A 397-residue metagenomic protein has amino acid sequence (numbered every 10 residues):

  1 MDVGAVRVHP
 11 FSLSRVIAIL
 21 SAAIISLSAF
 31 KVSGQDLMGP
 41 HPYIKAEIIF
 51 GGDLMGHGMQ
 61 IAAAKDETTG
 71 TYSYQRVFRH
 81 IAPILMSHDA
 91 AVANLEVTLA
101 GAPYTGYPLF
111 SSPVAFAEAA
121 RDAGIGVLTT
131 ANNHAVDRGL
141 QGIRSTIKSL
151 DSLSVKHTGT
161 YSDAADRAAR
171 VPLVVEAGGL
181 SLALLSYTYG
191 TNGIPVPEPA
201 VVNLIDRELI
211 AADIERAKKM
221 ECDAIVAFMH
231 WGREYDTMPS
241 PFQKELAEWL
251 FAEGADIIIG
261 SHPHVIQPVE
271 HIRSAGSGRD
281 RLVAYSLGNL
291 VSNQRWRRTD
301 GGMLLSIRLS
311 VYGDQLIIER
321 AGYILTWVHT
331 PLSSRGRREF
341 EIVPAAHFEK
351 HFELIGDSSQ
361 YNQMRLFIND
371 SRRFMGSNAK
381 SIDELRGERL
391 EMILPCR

Functional and structural regions predicted by a protein language model:
A5-A18: Bacterial N-terminal signal peptides that target proteins for export
V6-H9, S28, I48: Short non-domain terminal segments
V16-S28: Bacterial N-terminal signal peptides
F30-R397: Acidic, metal/ion-coordinating pockets
